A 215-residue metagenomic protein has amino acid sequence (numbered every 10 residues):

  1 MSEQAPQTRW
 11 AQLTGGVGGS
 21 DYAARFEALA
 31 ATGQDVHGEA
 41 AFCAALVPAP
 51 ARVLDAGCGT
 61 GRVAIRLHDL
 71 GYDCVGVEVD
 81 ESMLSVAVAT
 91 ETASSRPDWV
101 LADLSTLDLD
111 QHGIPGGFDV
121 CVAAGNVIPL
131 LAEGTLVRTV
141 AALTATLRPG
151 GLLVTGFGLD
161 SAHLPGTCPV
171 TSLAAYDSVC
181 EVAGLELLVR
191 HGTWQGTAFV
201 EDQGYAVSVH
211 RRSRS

Functional and structural regions predicted by a protein language model:
M1-A49: Conserved class I S-adenosyl-L-methionine
P50-G59: Conserved class I S-adenosyl-L-methionine
T60-L107: Class I SAM-dependent methyltransferase SAM/SAH-binding core
D110-V120: A short acidic, Gly/Pro-enriched loop at the edge of an enzyme's catalytic core that lines a small-molecule cofactor
D119-G134: A short SAM/SAH-binding and catalytic strip from SAM-dependent methyltransferases
V137-P149: A short glycine-rich, Lys/Arg-flanked "PGG" loop and its adjoining helix->strand segment in the class I
G150-G158: Conserved beta-strand signature within the Rossmann-like core of class I S-adenosyl-L-methionine
P169-G184, R190: Short alpha-helix
